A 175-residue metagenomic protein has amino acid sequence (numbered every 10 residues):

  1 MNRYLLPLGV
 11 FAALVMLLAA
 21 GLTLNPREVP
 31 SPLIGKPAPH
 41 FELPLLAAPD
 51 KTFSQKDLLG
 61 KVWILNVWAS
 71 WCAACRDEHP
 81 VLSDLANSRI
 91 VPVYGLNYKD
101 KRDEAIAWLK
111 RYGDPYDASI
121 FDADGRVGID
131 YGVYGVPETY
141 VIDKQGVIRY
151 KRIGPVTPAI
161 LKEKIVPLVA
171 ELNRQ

Functional and structural regions predicted by a protein language model:
M1-P44, Q175: N-terminal targeting signals for export/organelle localization
Y4, K110-P115, D122-N173: Thiol/disulfide oxidoreductase modules built on the thioredoxin-like
T23-L24, P44-D50, S119-D122: Short gly/ser/thr-rich secondary-structure transition/capping motifs
H40, I90-V91, Y116-D117: A generic structural signal for alpha->beta connector loops
F41-I64: A short beta-strand-turn-helix
K61-W63, V67-W71, G135: Short pre-active-site segment immediately N-terminal to redox-active cysteine/selenocysteine motifs in thiol-based
I64-N66, G95, V141: Hydrophobic beta-strand core positions in alpha/beta domains
R76-G113, A123-I129: Structural microenvironment flanking redox-active thiols in thiol-disulfide oxidoreductases
